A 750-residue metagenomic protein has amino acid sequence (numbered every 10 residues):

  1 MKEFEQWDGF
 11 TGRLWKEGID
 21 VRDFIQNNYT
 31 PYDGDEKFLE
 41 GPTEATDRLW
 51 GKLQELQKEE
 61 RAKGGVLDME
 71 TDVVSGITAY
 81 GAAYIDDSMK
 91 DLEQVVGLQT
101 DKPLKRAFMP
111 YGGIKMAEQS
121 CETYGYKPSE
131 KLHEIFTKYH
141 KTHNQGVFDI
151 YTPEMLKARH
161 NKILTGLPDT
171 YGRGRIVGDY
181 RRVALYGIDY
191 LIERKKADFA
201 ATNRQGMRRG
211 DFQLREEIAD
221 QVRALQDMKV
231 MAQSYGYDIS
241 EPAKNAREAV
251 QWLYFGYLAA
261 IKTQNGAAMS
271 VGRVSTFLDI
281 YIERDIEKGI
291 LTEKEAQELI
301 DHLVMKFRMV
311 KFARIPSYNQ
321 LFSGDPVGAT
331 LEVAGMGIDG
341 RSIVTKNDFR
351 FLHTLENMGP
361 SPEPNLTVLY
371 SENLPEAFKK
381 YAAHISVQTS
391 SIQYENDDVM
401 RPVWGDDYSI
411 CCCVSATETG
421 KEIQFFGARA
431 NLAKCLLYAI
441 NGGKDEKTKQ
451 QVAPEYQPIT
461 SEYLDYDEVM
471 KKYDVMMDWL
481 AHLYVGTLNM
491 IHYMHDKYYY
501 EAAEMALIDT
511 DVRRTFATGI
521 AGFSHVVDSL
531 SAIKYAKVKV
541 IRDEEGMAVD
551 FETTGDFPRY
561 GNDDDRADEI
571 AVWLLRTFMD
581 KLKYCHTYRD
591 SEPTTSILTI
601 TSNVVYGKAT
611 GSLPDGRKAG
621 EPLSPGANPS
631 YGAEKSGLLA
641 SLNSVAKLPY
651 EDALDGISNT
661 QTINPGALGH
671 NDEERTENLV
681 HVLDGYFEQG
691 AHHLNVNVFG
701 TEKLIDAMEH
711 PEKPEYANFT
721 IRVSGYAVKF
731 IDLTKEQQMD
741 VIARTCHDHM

Functional and structural regions predicted by a protein language model:
K2-M750: Conserved catalytic cores of very large enzyme subunits
